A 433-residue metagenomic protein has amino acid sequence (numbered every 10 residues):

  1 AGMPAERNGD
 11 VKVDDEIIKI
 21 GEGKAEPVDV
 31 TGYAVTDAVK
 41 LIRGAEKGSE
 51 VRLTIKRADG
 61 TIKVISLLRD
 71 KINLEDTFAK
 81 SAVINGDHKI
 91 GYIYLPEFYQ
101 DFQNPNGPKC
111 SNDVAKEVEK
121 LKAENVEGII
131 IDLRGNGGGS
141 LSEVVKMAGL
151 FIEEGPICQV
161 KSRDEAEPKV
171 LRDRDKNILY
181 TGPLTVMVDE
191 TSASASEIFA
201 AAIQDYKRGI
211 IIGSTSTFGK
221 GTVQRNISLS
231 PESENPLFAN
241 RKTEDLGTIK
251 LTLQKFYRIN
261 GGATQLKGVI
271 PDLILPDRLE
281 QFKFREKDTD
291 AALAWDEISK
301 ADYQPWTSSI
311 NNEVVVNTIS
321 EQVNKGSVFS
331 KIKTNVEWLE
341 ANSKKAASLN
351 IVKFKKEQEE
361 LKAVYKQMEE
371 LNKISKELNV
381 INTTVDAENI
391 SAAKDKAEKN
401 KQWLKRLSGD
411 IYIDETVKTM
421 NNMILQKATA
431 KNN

Functional and structural regions predicted by a protein language model:
A1-V13, I18-N235, K255, K405 (+2 more regions): Cleft-lining beta-strand/loop regions that shape enzyme active-site pockets
V28, R174, I178, A239 (+4 more regions): Amphipathic, alpha-helical segments enriched in basic
D29, I84, I90, S230-K242 (+5 more regions): Serine/threonine-rich low-complexity intrinsically disordered regions
T61-K63, K89, D245-K250, V269 (+1 more regions): A generic structural signal for well-ordered coil/turn residues at beta-strand boundaries that shape enzyme active-site
A195, K207, I212-F284: Polar, glycine-rich mid-to-C-terminal structural blocks that act as macromolecule-binding/assembly scaffolds
R258-N432: Conserved functional hotspot residues or short segments at active or partner-binding sites across diverse domains
